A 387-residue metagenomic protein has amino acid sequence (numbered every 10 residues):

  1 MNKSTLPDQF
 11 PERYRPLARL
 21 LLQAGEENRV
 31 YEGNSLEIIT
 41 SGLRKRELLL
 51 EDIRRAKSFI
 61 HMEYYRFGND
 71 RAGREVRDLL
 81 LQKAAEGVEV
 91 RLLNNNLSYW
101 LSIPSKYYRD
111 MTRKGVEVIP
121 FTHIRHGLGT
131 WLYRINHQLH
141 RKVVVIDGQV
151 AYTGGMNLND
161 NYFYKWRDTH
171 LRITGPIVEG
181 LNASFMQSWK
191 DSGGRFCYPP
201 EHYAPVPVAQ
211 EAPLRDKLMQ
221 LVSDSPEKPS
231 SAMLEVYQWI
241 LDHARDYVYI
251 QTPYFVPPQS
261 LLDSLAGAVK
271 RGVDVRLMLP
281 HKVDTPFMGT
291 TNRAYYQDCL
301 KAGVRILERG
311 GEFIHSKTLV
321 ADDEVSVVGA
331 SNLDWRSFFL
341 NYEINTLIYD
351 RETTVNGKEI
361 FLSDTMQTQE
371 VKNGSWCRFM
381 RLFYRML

Functional and structural regions predicted by a protein language model:
M1-L387: Charged, low-complexity intrinsically disordered terminal segments
